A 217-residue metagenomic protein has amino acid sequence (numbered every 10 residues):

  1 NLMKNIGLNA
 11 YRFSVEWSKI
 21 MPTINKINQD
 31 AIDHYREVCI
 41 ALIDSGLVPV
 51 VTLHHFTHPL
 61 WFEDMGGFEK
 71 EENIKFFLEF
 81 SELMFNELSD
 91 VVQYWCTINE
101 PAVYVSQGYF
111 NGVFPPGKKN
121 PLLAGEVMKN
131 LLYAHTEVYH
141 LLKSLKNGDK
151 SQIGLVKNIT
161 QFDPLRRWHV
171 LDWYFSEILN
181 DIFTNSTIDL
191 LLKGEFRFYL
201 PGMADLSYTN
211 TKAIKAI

Functional and structural regions predicted by a protein language model:
N1, A10, N25-L42: Glycan-recognition patch characteristic of GH18 chitinases/ENGases and related GlcNAc/peptidoglycan-binding proteins
N1-E16, I217: Catalytic domains of carbohydrate-active enzymes, especially glycoside hydrolases
V15-Q29: Glycine-rich, proline-tolerant flexible connector loops at the mouths of alpha/beta enzymes
D33-I217: Active-site region of glycoside hydrolase catalytic domains
